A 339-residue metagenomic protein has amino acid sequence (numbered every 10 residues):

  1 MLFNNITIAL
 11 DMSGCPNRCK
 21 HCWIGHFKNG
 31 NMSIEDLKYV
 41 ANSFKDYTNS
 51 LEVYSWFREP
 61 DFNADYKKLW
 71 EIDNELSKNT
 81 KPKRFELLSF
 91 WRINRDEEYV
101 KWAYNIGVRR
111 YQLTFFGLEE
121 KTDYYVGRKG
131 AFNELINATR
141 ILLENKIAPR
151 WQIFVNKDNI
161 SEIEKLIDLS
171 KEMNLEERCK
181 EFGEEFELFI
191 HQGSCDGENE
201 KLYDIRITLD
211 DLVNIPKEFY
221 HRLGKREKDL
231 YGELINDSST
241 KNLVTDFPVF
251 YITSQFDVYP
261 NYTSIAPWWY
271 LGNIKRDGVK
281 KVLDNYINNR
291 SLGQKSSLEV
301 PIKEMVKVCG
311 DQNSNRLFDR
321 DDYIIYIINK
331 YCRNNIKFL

Functional and structural regions predicted by a protein language model:
M1, G25, S33-D36, S89 (+6 more regions): General structural signal for secondary-structure boundaries
M1-K28, V249, V279, F318-L339: N-terminal pre-core extensions flanking Radical SAM catalytic domains
T7-S13, H21-E181, L188: Conserved glycine-rich "GG(E/T)P / GGGxP" loop and the immediately following alpha-helix in the radical SAM core
M32, F116, Y124, R128-S254 (+2 more regions): Radical SAM enzyme [4Fe-4S]-AdoMet core and its adjacent flexible, acidic and glycine-rich loops/tails across
S33, L88-F90, L118-E120, R128 (+5 more regions): Alpha-helix initiation/capping motif
V40, K45-E59, D65, D73-T80 (+7 more regions): Extended interaction regions within the primary functional domain
S43, Y125, I215, V282-Y286: Residues that form generic nucleotide/phosphate-binding pockets
D257, N261-L339: Flexible mid-to-C-terminal extensions adjoining Fe-S/redox cofactors in radical SAM and related proteins
